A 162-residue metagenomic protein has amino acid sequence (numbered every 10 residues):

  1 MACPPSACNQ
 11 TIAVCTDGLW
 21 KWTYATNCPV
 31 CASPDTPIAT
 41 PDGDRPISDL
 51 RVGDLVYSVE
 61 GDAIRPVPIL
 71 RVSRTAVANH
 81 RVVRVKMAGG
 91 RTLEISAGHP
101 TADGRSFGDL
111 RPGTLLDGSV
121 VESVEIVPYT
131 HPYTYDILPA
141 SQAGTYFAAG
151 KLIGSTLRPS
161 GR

Functional and structural regions predicted by a protein language model:
M1-C28: Extracellular/cell-surface secretome signature
T26-R162: HINT superfamily self-processing domains
